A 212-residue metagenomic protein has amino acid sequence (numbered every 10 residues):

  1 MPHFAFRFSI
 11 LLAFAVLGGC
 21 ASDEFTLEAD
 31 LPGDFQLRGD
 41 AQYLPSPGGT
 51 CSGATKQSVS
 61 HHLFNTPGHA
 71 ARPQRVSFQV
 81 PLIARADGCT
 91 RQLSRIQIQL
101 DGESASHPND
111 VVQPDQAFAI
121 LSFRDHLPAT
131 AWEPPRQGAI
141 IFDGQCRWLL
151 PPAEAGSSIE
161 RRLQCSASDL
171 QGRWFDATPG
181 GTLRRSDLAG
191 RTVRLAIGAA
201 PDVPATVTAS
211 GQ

Functional and structural regions predicted by a protein language model:
M1-A5: N-terminal secretory signal peptides that target proteins for export/translocation
R7-L17: Bacterial N-terminal signal peptides
D23-L27: Structural beta-strand segments of beta-rich domains
E28-Q36: Structural motif
R38-G138: Structured domain cores in non-transmembrane regions
V112-Q212: A eukaryote-biased signal for long
